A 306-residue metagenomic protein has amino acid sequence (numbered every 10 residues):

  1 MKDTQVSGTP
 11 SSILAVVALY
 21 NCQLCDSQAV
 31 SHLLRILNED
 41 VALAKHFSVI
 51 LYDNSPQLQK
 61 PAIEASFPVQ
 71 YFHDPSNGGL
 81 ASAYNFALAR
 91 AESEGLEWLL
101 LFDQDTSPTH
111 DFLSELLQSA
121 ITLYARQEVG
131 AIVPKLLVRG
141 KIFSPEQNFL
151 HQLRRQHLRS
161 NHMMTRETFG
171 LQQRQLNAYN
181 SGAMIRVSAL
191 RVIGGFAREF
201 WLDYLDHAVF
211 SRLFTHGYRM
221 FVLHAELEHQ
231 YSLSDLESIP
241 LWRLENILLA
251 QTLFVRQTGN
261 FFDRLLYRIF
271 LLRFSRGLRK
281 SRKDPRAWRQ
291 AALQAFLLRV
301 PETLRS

Functional and structural regions predicted by a protein language model:
C22-V41: Short, well-formed alpha-helical segments that are part of the catalytic scaffolds of diverse glycosyltransferases
P75-A91: Glycine-rich, basic loop-to-helix element that forms the pyrophosphate-binding segment of sugar-nucleotide handling
L96-S107: Short beta-strand-to-loop acidic/aromatic patch adjacent to the donor-nucleotide binding site
I132-E146: Short beta-strand-to-loop element that shapes/binds the nucleotide-sugar donor at the catalytic cleft/hinge
H151-L176: Short, flexible, basic/aromatic active-site loop/helix in glycosyltransferases
N177-I185, A189, I193-G194, E199-H224: A short, conserved alpha-helix in the catalytic core of glycosyltransferases
H216-Y218, V222-I239, Q251: Active-site donor/metal-binding and catalytic loop motifs of nucleotide-sugar-dependent glycosylation enzymes
L241-S306: Non-catalytic, C-terminal membrane-associated alpha-helical segments of glycosyltransferases
